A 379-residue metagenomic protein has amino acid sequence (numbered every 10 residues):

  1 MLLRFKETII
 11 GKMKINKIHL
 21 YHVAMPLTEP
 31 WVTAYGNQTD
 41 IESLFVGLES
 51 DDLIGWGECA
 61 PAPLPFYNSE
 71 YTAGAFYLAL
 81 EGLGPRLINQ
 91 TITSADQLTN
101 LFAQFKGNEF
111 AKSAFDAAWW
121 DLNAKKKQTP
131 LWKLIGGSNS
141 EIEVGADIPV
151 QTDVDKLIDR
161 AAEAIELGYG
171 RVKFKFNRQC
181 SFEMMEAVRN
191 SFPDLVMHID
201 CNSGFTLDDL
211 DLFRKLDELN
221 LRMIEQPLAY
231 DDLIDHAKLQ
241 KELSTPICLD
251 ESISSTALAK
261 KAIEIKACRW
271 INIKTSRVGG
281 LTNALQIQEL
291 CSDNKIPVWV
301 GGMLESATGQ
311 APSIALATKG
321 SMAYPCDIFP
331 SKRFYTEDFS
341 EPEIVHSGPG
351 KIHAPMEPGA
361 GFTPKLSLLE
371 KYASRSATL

Functional and structural regions predicted by a protein language model:
F5, I9-M197, S203-L210, K215-E218 (+2 more regions): N-terminal capping/lid subdomain adjacent to the active-site entrance of alpha/beta enzymes
F110-A111, Q151, P227, V278 (+1 more regions): Residue-level marker of alpha-helix boundaries and capping positions
R171-R178, H198-S203, L221-Y230, P246-S254 (+1 more regions): Catalytic beta/alpha-barrel core
D231-C248, I253-K351: Shared catalytic-loop signature of beta/alpha-barrel
